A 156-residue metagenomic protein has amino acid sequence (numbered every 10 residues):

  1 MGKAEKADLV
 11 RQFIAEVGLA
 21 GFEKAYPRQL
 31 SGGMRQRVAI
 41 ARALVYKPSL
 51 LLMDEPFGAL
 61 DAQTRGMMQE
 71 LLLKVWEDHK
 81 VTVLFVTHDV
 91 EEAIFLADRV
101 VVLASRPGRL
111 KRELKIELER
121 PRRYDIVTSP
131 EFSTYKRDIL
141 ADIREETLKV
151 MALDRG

Functional and structural regions predicted by a protein language model:
A4-F22, K74: Conserved ABC ATPase "signature" region
A25-R28, Y46: Conserved signature/switch motifs of ABC ATPase nucleotide-binding domains
S31: ABC transporter NBD signature
L51-D54: Catalytic Walker B motif of ABC-type/P-loop ATPase nucleotide-binding domains
R65-H79: Helical segment within the ABC ATPase nucleotide-binding domain
K80-V86: Conserved H-loop
S105-Y135: Conserved beta-strand-loop-alpha-helix hinge in the C-terminal portion of ABC ATPase nucleotide-binding domains
